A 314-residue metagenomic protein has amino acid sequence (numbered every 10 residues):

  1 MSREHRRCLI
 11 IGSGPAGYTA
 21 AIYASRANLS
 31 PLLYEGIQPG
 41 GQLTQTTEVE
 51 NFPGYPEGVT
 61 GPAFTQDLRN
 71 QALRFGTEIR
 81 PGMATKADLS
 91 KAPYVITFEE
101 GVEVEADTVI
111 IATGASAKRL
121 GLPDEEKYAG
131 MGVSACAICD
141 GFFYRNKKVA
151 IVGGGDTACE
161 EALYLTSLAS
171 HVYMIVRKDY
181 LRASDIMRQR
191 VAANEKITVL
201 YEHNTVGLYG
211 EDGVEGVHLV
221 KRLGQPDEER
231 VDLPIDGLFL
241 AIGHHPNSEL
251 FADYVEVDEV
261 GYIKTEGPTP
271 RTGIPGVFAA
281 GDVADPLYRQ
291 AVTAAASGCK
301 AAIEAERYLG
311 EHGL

Functional and structural regions predicted by a protein language model:
R3-F75, C159-D185, D258: Beta1-alpha1 glycine-rich phosphate/pyrophosphate-binding loop at the start of Rossmann-like nucleotide-binding domains
H5-R7, P81-G82, R145-K147, E202 (+1 more regions): Phosphate-coordination loops involved in phosphoryl transfer and adenosine-cofactor binding
R7, S30, G132, K147-K148: Residues that mark the start of a beta-strand
G12-G17, G114, G153-G155, G281: Conserved phosphate-binding and hydrolysis motifs of nucleotide-dependent enzymes
A72-A92, I96-F98, E103-A106, S167-G267 (+1 more regions): A Rossmann-like FAD-binding core segment of flavoenzymes
I79-F142: Glycine/small-residue-rich loop that forms an oxyanion/phosphate-binding "nest" at active or ligand-binding sites
G121, E126-F143, I242-Y288, S297 (+2 more regions): FAD-site-proximal beta/loop scaffold in flavoenzymes
